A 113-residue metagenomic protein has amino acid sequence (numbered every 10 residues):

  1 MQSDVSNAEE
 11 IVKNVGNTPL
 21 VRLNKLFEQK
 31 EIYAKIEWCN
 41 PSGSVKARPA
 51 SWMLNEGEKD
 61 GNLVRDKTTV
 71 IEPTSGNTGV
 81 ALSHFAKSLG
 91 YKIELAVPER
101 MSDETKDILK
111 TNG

Functional and structural regions predicted by a protein language model:
M1-G113: PLP-dependent amino-acid enzyme catalytic core
